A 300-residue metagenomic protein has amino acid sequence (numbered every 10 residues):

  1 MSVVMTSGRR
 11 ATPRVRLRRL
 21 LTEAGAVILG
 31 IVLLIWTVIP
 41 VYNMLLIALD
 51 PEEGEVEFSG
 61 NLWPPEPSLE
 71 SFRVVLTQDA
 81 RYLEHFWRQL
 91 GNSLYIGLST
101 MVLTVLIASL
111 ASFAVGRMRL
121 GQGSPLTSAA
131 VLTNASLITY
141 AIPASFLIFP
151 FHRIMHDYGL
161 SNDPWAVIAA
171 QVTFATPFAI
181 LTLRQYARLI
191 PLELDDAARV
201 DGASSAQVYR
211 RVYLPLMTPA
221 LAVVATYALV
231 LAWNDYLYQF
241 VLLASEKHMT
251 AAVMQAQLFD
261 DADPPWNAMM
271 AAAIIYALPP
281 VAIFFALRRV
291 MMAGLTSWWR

Functional and structural regions predicted by a protein language model:
M1-L17: Short, Lys/Arg-rich, polar N-terminal cytosolic tail immediately upstream of the first transmembrane signal-anchor
E23-R300: A structural signal for multi-pass alpha-helical bundles of membrane permease subunits that mediate small-molecule
